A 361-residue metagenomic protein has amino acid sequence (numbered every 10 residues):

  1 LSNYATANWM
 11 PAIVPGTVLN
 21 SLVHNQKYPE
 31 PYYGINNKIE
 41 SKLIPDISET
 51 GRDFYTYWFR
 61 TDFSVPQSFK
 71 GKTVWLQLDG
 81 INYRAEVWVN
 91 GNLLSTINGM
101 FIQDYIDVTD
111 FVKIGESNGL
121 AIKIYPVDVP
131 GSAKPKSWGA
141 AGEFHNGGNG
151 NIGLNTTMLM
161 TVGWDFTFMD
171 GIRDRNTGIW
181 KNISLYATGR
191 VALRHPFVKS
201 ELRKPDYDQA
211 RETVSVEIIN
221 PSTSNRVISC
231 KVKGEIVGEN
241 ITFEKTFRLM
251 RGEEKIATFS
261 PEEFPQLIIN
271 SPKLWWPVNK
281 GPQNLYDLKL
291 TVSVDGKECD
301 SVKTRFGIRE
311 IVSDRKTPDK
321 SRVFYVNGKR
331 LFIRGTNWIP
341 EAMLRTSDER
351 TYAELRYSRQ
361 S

Functional and structural regions predicted by a protein language model:
L1-S361: Secreted/periplasmic carbohydrate-active enzymes, especially glycoside hydrolases
